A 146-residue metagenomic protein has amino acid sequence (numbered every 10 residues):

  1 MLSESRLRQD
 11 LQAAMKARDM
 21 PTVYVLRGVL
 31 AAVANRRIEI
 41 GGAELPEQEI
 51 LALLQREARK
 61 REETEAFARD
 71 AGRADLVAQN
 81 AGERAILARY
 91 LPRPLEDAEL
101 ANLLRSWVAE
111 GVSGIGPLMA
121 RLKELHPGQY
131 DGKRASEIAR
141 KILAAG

Functional and structural regions predicted by a protein language model:
M1-G146: Charged, compositionally biased, marginally structured helical/coil segments
